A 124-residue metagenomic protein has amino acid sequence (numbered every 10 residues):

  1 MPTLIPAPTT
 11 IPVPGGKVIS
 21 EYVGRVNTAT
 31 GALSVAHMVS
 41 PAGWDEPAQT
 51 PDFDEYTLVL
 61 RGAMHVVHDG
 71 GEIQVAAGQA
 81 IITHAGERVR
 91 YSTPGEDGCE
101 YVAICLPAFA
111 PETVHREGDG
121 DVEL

Functional and structural regions predicted by a protein language model:
M1-A32, P47, R116-L124: A short, N-terminal "cap"/entry segment at the start of jelly-roll beta-barrel domains of the cupin/DSBH fold
E21, V35-P51: Conserved short histidine dyad/triad with adjacent acidic residue
R25, D45-P51, H68, S92-P94 (+1 more regions): Short histidine-centered beta-strand/loop micro-motifs that create catalytic or ligand/metal-coordination sites
A29, A85-P111: Ligand-binding loop in jelly-roll beta-barrel domains
V39-S40, T50-V66: Short, conserved beta-strand element in jelly-roll/cupin
A63-H65, E72, R88, G98: Structural motif
G70-A85: Short acidic-glycine-tyrosine-enriched beta hairpin
